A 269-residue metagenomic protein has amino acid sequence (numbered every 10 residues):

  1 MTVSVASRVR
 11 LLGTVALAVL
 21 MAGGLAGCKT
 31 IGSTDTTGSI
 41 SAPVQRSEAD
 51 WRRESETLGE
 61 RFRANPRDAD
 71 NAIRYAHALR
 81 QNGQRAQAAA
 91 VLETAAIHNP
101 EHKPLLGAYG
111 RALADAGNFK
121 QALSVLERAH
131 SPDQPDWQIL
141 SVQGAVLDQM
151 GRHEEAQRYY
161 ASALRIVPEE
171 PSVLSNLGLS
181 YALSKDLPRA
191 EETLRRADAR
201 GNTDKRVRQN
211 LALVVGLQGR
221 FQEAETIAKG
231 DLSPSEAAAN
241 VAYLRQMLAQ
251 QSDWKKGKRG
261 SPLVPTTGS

Functional and structural regions predicted by a protein language model:
G24-R74, A78-N82, A90, T266-S269: N-terminal leader/linker segments that initiate helical-solenoid repeat arrays
G32-D35, G201, K205-V207, L211-S269: Terminal, low-structured helical/coil segments at or just beyond the last alpha-helical repeat
A64, H98-N99, A129-D133, I166 (+2 more regions): Structural marker of alpha-solenoid helical repeat scaffolds
A69-D70, K103-P104, D136-Q138, H153 (+3 more regions): Helix-start (N-cap) detector for alpha-helical repeat units in TPR-like alpha-solenoids, especially tetratricopeptide
R74, A108, S141-V142, N176 (+1 more regions): Canonical tetratricopeptide repeat
